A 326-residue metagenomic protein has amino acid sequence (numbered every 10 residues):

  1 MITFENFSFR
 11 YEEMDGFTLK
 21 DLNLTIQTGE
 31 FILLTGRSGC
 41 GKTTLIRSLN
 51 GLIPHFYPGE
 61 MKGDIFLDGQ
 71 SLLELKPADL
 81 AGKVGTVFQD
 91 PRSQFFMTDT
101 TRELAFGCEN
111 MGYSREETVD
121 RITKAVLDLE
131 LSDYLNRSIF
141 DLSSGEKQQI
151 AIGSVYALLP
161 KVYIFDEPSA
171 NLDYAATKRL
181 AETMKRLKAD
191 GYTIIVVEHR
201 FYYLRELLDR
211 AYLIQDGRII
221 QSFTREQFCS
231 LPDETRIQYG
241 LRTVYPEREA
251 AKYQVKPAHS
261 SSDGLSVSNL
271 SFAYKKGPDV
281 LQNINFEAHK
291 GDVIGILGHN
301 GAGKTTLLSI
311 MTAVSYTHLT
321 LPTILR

Functional and structural regions predicted by a protein language model:
T35-R37, L297-H299: The feature captures the beta-strand-to-loop junction immediately N-terminal to the Walker
E116-Y134: Conserved ABC ATPase "signature" region
S138-L142, E146: Conserved ABC ATPase signature
Y163-D166: Catalytic Walker B motif of ABC-type/P-loop ATPase nucleotide-binding domains
E198-H199: H-loop/switch region of ABC-family ATPase nucleotide-binding domains
T317-T323: Conserved small/polar residues in nucleotide/adenosyl-binding loops
